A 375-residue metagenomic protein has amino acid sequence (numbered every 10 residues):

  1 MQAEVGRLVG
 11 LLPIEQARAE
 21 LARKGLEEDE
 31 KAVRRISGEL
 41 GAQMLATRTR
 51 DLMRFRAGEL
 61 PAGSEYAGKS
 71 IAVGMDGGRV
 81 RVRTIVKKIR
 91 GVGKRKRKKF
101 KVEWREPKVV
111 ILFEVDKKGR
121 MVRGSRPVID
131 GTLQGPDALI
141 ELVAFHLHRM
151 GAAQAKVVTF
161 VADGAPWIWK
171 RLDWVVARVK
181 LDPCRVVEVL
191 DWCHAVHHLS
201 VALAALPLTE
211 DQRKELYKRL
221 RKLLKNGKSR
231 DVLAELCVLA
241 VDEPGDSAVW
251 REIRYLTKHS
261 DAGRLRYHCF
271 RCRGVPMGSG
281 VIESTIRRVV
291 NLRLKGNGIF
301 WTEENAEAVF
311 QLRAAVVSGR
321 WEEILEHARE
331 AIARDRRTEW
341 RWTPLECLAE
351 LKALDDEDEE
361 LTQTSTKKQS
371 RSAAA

Functional and structural regions predicted by a protein language model:
M1-A375: Catalytic center-proximal scaffold of phosphoryl-transfer enzymes
